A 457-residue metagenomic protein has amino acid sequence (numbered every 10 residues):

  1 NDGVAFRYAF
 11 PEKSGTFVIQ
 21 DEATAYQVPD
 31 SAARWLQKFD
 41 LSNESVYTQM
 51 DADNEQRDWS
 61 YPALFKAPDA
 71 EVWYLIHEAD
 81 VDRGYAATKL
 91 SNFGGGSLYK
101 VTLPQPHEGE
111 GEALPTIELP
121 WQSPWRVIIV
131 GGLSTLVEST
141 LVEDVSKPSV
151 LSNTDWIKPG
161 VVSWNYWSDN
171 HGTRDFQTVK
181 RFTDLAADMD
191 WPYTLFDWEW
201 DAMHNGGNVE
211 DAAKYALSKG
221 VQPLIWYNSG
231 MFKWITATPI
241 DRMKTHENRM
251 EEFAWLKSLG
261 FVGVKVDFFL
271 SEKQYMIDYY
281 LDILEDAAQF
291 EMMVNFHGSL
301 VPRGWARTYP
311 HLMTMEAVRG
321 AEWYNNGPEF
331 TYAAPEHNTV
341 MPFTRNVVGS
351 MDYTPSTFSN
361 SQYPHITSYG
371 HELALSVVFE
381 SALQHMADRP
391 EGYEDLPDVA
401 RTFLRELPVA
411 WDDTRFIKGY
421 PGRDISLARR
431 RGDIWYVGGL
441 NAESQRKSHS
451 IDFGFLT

Functional and structural regions predicted by a protein language model:
N1-E143: N-terminal accessory beta-strand-rich subdomains and adjacent acidic, glycine-rich linkers that precede catalytic cores
Y8, A186, L256, D267 (+3 more regions): Conserved, mostly hydrophobic/aromatic
E118-Y193: An acidic-aromatic substrate-binding cleft motif
T178, T183-D184, W191-T194, R429-A442: C-terminal substrate/ligand-recognition segments
F196, K265-V266, M293-G298, N325 (+3 more regions): Acidic/polar loop patches that form or flank catalytic/metal-binding clefts of enzymes that bind anionic ligands
D197-S368: Aromatic- and carboxylate-enriched substrate-binding clefts and catalytic-loop regions of carbohydrate-active enzymes
G370-G419: Catalytic cores of secreted or luminal carbohydrate-active enzymes
P421-L456: Carbohydrate-binding surface patches
